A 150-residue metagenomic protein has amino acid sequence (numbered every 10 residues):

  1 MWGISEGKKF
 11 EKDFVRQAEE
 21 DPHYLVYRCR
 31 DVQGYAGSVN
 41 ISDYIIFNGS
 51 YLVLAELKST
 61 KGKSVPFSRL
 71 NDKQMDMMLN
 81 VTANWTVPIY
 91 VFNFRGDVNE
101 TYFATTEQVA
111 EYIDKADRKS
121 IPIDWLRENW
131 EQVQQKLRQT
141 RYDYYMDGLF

Functional and structural regions predicted by a protein language model:
M1-Y35: Acidic-basic catalytic patches of nuclease active cores, encompassing PD-(D/E)XK and other metal-cofactor nuclease
Y27-C29, L54-L57, V91: Short, conserved beta-strand edge motifs with alternating hydrophobic and charged residues
N40: Beta-rich catalytic cores
Y44-I46, S50-G62: Conserved catalytic cores of phosphodiester-cleaving nucleases, focusing on short active-site segments
T60-N84: Mg2+/Mn2+-dependent nuclease catalytic core
L79-A110: Nucleic-acid nuclease catalytic cores
F103-W125: Short, electropositive alpha-helical surface patch
S120-F150: Charged phosphate-binding loop/patch that engages nucleotide di/tri-phosphates or the phosphate backbone of nucleic
